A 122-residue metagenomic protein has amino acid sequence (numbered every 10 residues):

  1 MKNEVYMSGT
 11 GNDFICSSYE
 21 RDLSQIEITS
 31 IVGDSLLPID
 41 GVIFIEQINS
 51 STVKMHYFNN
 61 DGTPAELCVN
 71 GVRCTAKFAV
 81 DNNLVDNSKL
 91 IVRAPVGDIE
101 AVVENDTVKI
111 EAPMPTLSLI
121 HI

Functional and structural regions predicted by a protein language model:
M1-N105: A glycine-rich beta-to-alpha transition motif near the start of alpha/beta enzyme domains, typified by
P113-T116: Ligand-binding beta-strand-loop-alpha-helix segment within the catalytic cores of soluble metabolic enzymes
I120-I122: Conserved small/polar residues in nucleotide/adenosyl-binding loops
